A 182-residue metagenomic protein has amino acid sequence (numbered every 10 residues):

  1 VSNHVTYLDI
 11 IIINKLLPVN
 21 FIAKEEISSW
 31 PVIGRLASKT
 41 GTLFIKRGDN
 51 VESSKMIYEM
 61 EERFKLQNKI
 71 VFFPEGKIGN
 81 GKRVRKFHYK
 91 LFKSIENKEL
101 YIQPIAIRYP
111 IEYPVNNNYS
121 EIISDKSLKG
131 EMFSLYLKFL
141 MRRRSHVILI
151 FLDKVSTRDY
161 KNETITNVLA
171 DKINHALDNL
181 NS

Functional and structural regions predicted by a protein language model:
V1-E52: Catalytic core of membrane glycerolipid acyltransferases/transacylases, capturing the structured, soluble-facing
V1-S2, N68-P74, L100: Generic beta-sheet signal
H4-T6, G76-G79, Y109: Short glycine-rich anion-binding loops that position phosphate/pyrophosphate groups of nucleotides and phosphorylated
I33-R35, N68, G81-E163: A cross-family acyltransferase "interaction/gating" segment
S53, I78-K82: Acidic, metal-coordinating catalytic cores used for nucleic-acid/nucleotide bond scission and strand-transfer chemistry
E59-L66: Short amphipathic alpha-helix with an adjacent loop that forms part of the alpha/beta core around
I150-S182: A cross-taxonomic marker for long C-terminal extensions/tails that follow the last structured domain
